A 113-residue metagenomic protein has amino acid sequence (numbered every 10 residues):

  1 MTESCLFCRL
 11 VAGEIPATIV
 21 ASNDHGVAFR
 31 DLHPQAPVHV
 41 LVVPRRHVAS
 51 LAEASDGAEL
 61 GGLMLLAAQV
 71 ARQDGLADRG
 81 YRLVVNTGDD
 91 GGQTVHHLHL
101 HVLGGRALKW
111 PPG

Functional and structural regions predicted by a protein language model:
M1-G113: HIT superfamily nucleotide-processing domains
